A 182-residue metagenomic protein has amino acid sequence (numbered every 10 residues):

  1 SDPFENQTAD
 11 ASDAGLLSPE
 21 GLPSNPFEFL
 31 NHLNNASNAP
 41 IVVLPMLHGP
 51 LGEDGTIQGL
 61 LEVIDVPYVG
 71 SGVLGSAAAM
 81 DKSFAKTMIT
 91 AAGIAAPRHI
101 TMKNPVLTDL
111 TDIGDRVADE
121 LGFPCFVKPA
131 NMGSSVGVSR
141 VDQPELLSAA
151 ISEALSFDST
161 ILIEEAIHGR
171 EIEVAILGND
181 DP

Functional and structural regions predicted by a protein language model:
S1-V69, V73-L74, A78-F84, M88-A91 (+1 more regions): ATP-binding N-terminal substructure of ATP-dependent carboxylate-amine bond-forming enzymes
L47-P50, I100, A130, A166-I167 (+1 more regions): Anionic group-transfer/hydrolysis microenvironments
P50, G75, K103-V106, G133 (+3 more regions): Residue-level detector of flexible, active-site-proximal loop/helix-junction positions within diverse enzyme catalytic
P67, A95, T160: Residue-level detector of anion-binding/catalytic polar loops
I89-T90, V117-V138, S159-H168, I172: ATP-grasp fold ATP-binding core
A96-T101, C125-S152, E171-E173: Glycine-rich phosphate-binding loop of ATP-grasp-fold ATP-dependent ligases
T111-R116, R140, P144: Charged helix-capping and loop-helix junction motifs
D142-P182: Phosphate-binding site of ATP-dependent enzymes
